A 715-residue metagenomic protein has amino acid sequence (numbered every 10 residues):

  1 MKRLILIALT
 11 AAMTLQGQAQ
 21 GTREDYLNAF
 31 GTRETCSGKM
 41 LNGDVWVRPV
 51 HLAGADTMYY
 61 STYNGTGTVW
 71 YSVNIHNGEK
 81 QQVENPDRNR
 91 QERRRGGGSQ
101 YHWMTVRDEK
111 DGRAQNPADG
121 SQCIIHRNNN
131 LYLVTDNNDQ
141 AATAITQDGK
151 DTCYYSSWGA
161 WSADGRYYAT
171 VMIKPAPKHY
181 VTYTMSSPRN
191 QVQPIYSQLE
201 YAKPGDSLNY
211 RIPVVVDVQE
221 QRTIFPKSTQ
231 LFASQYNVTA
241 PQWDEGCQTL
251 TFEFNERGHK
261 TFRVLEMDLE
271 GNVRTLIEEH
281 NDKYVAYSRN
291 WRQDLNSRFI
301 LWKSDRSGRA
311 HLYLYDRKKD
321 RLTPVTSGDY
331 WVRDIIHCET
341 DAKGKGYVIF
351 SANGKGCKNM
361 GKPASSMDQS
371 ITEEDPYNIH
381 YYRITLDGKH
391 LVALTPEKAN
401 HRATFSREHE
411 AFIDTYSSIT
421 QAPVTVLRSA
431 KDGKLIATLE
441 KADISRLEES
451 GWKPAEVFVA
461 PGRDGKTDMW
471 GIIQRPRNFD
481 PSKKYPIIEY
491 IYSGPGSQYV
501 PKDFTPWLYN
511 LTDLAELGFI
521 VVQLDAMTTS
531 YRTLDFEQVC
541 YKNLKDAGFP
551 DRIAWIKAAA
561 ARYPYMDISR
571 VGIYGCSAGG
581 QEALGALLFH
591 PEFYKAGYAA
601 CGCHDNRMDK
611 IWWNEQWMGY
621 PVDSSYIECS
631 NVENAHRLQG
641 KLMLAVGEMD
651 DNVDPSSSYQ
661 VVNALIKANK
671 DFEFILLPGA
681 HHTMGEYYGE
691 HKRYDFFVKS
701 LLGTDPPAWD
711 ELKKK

Functional and structural regions predicted by a protein language model:
A8-Q18: Hydrophobic h-region of N-terminal signal peptides that target proteins for export in Gram-negative bacteria
Q20-D44, G98-T105, T223-T229: A short helix->beta-strand "capping" segment at the edge of beta-propeller domains
W46-V50, A55-T57, S61-T62, G67-W70 (+17 more regions): Non-catalytic accessory segments flanking enzyme active sites
Y59-N64, N74, N116-N129, V134-T135 (+12 more regions): Beta-strand C-termini and the immediately following turn/loop, strongest in propeller blades
I75-H76, D136-D139, D217-Q221, D268-G271 (+3 more regions): Short loop/turn segments that connect beta-strands within beta-propeller blades
G78-E92, G98, I145-G159, T170-S228 (+3 more regions): Predominantly five- to eight-bladed beta-propeller fold
P188-Y196, Y201-P324, R333: Beta-propeller domains
C247, T395, N400-K715: Serine-hydrolase catalytic core recognition
